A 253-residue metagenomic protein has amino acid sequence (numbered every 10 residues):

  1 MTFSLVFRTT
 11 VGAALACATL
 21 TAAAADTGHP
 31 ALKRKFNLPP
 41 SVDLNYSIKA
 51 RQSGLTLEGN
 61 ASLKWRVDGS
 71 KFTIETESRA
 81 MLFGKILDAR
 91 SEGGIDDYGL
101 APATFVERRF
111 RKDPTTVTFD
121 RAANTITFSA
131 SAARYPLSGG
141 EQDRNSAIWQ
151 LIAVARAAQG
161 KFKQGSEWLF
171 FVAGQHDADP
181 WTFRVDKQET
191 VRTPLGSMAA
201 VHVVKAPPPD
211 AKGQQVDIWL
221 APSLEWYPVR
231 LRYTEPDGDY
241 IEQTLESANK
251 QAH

Functional and structural regions predicted by a protein language model:
M1-G12: Bacterial N-terminal signal peptides that target proteins for export
T9, N145-I148, V185, E242: Low-complexity, intrinsically disordered regions enriched in charged/polar residues
A13-C17: Core hydrophobic alpha-helical transmembrane segments of single-pass membrane proteins
A18-A23: N-terminal signal peptide c-region/cleavage motif recognized by signal peptidases
A25-A122, F162-H253: Acidic, serine/threonine-rich low-complexity disordered tracts
P114-Q159: Hydrophobic, well-structured mid-protein blocks that either form specific transmembrane helices
